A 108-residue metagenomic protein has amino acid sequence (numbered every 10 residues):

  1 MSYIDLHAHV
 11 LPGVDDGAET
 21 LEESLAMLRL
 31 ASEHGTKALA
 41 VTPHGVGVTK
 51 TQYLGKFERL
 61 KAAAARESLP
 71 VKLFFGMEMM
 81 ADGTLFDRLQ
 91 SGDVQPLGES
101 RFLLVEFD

Functional and structural regions predicted by a protein language model:
M1-V71: An N-terminally biased module of ancient metal coordination in phosphate/nucleic-acid-related enzymes
K50-D108: Extended substrate/RNA-proximal surfaces in nucleic-acid metabolism proteins
